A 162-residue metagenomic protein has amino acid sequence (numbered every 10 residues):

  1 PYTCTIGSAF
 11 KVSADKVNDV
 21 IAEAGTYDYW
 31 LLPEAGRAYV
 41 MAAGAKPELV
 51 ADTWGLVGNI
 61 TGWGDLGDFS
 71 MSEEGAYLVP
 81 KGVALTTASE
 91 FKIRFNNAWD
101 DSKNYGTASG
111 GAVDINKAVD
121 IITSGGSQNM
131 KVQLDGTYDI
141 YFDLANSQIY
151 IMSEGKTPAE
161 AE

Functional and structural regions predicted by a protein language model:
P1-E162: Insoluble glucan recognition modules
